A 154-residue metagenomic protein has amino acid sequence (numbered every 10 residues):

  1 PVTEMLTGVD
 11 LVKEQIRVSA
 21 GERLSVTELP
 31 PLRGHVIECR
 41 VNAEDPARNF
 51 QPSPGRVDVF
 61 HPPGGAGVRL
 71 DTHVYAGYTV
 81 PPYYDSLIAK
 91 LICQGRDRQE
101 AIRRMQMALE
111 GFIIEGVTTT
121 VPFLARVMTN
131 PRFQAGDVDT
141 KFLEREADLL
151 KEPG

Functional and structural regions predicted by a protein language model:
P1-G154: ATP-dependent carboxylate activation and anion-phosphoryl transfer catalytic cores that bind Mg-ATP to form
